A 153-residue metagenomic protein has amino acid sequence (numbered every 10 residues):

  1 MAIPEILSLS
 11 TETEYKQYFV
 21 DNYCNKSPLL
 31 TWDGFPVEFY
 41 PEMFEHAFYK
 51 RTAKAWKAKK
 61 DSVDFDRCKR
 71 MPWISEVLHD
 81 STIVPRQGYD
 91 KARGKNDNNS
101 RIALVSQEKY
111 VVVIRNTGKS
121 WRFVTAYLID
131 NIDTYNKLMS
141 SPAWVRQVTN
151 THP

Functional and structural regions predicted by a protein language model:
M1-P153: Ribonuclease/tRNase effector modules and their secretory precursors
